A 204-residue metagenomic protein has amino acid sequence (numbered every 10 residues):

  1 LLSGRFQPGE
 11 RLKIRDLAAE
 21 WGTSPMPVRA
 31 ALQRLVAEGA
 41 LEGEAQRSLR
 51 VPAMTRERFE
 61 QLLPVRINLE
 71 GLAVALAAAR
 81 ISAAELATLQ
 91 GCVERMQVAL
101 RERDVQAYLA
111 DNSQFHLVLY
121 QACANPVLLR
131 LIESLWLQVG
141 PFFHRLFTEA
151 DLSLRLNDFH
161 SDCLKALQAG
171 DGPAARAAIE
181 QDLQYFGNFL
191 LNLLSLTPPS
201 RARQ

Functional and structural regions predicted by a protein language model:
L1-A79, A84, L191-Q204: Short linear motifs at protein or domain termini
R5, V139-F143, F147-A150, G187-L194 (+1 more regions): Short amphipathic alpha-helical interaction/hinge segments
F6, Q33, A78, Y120-A124 (+2 more regions): Amphipathic alpha-helical interaction elements
E10, G43, N112, R155-N157: Short, flexible turn/loop "capping" segments at secondary-structure junctions
V36-E42, L135-L137, D151-L154: Mobile beta-alpha loop/short-helix "lid" or hinge segments that flank ligand
L62, A83-H144, D158-A166, A174-Y185: Conserved amphipathic alpha-helical segments that form helical-bundle/coiled-coil interaction surfaces
G172-Q204: C-terminal effector-binding regulatory domain of bacterial HTH transcription factors
